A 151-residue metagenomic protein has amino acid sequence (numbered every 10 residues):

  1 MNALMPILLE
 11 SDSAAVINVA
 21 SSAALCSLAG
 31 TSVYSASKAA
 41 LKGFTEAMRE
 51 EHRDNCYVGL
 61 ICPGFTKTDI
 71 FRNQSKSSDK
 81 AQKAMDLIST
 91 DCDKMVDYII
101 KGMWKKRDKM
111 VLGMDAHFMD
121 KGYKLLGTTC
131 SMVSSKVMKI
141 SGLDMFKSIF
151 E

Functional and structural regions predicted by a protein language model:
M1, S37: Active-site helix of classical SDR
A3-D12: A short helix-coil junction within the Rossmann-fold of NAD(P)-dependent oxidoreductases
S21: Residue(s) in the substrate-gating loop at a strand-loop-helix junction that position the organic substrate next
A24-C26: Conserved catalytic-site region of short-chain dehydrogenase/reductase
L28-S32: Active-site loop immediately N-terminal to the catalytic Tyr-X3-Lys motif of short-chain dehydrogenase/reductase
A40-H52, I61: Hydrophobic alpha-helix immediately C-terminal to the catalytic Tyr-X-X-X-Lys motif of short-chain
H52-M114: SDR active-site lid
K106-I140: A transmembrane-helix-recognition feature enriched in membrane-embedded lipid enzymes and envelope glyco-/phospholipid
